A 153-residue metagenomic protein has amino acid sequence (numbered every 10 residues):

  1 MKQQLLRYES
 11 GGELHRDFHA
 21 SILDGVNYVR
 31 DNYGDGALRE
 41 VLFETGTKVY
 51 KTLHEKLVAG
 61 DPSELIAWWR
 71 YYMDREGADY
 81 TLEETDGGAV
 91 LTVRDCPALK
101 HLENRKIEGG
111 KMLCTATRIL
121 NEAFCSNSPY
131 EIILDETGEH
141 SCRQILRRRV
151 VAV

Functional and structural regions predicted by a protein language model:
M1-V90, P97-T115, A123, S128-R143 (+1 more regions): N-terminal accessory segment detector
